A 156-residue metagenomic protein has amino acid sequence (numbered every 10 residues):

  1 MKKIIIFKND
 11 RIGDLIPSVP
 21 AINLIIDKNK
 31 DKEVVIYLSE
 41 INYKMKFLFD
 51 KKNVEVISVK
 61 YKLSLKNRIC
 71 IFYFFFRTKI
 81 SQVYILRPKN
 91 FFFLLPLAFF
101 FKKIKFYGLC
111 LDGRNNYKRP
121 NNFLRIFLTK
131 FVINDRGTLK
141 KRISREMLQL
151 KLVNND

Functional and structural regions predicted by a protein language model:
M1-D156: Catalytic machinery of carbohydrate-active enzymes, primarily nucleotide-sugar-dependent glycosyltransferases
